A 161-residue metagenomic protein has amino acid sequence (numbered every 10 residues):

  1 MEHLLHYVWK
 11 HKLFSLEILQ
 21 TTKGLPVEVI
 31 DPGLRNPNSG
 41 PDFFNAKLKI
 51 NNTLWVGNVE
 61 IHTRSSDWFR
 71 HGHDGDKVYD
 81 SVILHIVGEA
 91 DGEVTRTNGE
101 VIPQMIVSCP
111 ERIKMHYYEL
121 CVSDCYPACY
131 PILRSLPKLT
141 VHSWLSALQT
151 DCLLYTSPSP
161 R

Functional and structural regions predicted by a protein language model:
Y7-S66, H73, Y79: N-terminal ordered "arm"
P32-N36, F44-L48, W68, E89-E93 (+2 more regions): A conserved ligand/cofactor-binding region detector
S65-H71, R112-Y117: Short, surface-exposed linear segments at secondary-structure transitions and domain or protein termini
H71-G99: Catalytic cores of nucleic-acid endonucleases
G88-L136: Compact, glycine/acidic-enriched structural inserts
A128-L154: Intrinsically disordered, low-complexity linker/loop segments enriched in Gly/Pro and charged/polar residues
Y155-R161: Conserved small/polar residues in nucleotide/adenosyl-binding loops
